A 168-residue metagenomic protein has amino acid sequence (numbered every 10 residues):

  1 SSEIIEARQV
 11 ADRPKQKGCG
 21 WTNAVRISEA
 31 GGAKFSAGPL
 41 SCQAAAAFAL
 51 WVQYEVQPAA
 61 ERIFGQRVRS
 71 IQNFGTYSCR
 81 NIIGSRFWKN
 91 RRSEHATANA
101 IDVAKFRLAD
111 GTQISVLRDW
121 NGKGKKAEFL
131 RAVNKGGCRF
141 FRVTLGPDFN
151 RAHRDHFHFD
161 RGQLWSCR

Functional and structural regions predicted by a protein language model:
S1, C42-A45, Q72-C79, F87 (+1 more regions): N-terminal start-of-chain detector that recognizes signal peptides and the immediate post-cleavage beginning
S1-Q72: Active-site acidic/histidine clusters and adjacent loop/turn architecture that either coordinate catalytic ions
I4-A7, F48-V52, C79-S85, E94 (+1 more regions): A short linear-motif detector with a strong N-terminal bias
Q16, Q57-P58, K89-R168: Catalytic cores and adjacent binding grooves of peptidoglycan-active enzymes
Q16-T22, C79-S85, H156-H158: Short, solvent-exposed polar/charged micro-motifs at secondary-structure junctions
G32, G75-T76, N121, L164: Residues that form or immediately flank small-molecule/cofactor binding pockets and catalytic motifs
R62-A98: Active-site-adjacent substructure of cysteine-protease-like catalytic cores
